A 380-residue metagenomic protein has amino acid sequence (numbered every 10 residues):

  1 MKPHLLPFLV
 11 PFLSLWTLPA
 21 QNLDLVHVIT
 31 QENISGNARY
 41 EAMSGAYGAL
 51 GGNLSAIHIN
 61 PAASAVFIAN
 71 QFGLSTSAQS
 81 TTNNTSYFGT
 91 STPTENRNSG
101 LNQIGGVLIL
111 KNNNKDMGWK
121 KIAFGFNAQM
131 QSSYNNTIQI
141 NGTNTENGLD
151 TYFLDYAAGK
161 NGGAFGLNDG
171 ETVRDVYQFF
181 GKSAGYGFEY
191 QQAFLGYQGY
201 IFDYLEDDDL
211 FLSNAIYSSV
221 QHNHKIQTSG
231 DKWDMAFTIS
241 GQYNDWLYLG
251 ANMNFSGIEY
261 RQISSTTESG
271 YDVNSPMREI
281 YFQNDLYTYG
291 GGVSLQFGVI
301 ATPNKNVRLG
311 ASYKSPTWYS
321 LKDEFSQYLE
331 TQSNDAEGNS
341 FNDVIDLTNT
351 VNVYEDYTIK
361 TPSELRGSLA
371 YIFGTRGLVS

Functional and structural regions predicted by a protein language model:
M1-D24: Bacterial Sec-dependent N-terminal signal peptides
Q21-S35, E41, I109-S380: Outer-membrane beta-barrel porins/channels
N22-Y47, S64-T82: Transmembrane beta-strand segments of Gram-negative outer membrane beta-barrel proteins
R39-A56, P93, H222-T228: Asp/Glu-centered strand-loop micro-motifs enriched in Gly/Pro and often flanked by an aromatic residue
L50-I59, A65-N144: Outer-membrane beta-barrel translocator/receptor signature
A62-A63, F237: Short amphipathic alpha-helices and their capping/turn segments at secondary-structure boundaries
